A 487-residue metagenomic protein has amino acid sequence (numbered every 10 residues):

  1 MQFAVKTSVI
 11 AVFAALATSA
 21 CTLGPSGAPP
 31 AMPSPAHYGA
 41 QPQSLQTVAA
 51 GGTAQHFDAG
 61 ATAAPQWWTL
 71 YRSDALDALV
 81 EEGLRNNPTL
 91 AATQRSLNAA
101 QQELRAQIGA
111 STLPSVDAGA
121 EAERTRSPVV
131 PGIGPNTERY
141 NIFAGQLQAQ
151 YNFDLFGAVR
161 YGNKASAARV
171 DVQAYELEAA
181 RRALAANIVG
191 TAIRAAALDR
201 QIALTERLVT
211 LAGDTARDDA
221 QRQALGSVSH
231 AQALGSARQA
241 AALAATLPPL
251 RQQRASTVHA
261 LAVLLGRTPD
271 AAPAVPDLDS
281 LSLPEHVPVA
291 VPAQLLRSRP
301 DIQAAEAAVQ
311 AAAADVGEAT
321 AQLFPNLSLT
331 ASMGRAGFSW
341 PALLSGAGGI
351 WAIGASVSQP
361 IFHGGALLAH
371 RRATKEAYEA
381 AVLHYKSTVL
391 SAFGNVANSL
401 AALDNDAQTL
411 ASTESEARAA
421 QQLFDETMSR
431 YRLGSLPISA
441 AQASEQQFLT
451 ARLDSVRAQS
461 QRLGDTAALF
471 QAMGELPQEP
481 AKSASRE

Functional and structural regions predicted by a protein language model:
Q2-V12, A17-R85, F143, A167 (+4 more regions): Terminal intrinsically disordered/low-complexity segments used for targeting and assembly
T22-N187, L327-A331, I361-R371: Short flexible linkers and secondary-structure junctions
L76-A78, I142-A144, G190, G235 (+2 more regions): Transmembrane beta-barrel architecture of outer-membrane proteins
V80, A144-Q148, A192, P292 (+2 more regions): Membrane-embedded beta-strand positions in outer-membrane beta-barrel channels/transporters
A91-A92, F153-R181, A231, G235 (+5 more regions): Sec/SRP-type N-terminal targeting helices
V159, Y175-V291, A402, D406 (+4 more regions): Periplasmic alpha-helical coiled-coil/stalk elements that build and connect Gram-negative outer-membrane
Q223-S227, Y431-S435, A472-L476: A short glycine-centered flexible hinge/capping loop motif at secondary-structure junctions
